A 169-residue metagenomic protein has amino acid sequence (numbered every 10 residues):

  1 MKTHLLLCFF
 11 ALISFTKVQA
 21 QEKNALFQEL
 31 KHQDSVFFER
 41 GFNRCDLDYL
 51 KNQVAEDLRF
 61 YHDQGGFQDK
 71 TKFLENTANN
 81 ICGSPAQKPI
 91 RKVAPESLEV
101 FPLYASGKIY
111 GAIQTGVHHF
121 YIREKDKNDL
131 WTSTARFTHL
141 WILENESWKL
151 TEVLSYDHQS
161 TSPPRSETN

Functional and structural regions predicted by a protein language model:
M1-F27: Bacterial Sec-dependent N-terminal signal peptides
K17-E56, P164-N169: Short, low-complexity N-terminal intrinsically disordered segments enriched in polar/charged residues
A25-Q28, D46-V117, W131: A solvent-exposed, acidic/Ser-Thr-rich amphipathic alpha-helical stretch
V54, H118-F120, L154-D157: Short beta-strand segments enriched in hydrophobic/aromatic residues within well-folded beta-rich domains
P95-G107, V153-Q159, E167-N169: Glycine-rich beta-strand-turn "strand-cap" elements at beta-sheet edges
Y104-S106, R123-K125, E144-N145: Flexible loop/coil segments at beta-strand boundaries within sensory signal-transduction domains
Y121-K125, Q159-T161: Sequence/structural signature of outer-membrane beta-barrel proteins
T132-T161: Short beta-strand edge/turn micro-motifs at domain boundaries
